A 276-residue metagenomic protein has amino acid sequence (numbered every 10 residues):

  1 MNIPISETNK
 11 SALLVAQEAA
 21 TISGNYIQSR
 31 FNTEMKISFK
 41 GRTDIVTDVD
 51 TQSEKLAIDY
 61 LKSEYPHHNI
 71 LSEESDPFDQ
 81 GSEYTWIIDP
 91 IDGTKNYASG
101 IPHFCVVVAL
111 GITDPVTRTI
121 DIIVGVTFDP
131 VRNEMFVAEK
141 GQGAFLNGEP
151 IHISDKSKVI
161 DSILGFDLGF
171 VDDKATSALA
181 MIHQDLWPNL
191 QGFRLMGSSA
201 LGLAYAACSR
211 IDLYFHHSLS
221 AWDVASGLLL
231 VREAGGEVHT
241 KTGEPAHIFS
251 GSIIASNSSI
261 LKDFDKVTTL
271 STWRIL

Functional and structural regions predicted by a protein language model:
M1-I91, S259: N-terminal subdomain of lithium-sensitive/metallo-dependent phosphomonoesterases centered on the IMPase/IPPase/PAP
S23, I27, D50, L61 (+7 more regions): Residue-level signal for inorganic ion chemistry
N32-T33, A138-Q142, R232, F249: A short, compositionally biased
S38, F78-Q80, R118, V137 (+2 more regions): Solvent-exposed alpha-helices and their adjacent loops that cap or buttress functional pockets in soluble metabolic
T51, K55, E74, P90-G93 (+5 more regions): Generic detector of well-ordered alpha-helical packing
Q80-F145: DPxDG-like acidic metal-binding loop motif
H152-L276: An extended, acidic
